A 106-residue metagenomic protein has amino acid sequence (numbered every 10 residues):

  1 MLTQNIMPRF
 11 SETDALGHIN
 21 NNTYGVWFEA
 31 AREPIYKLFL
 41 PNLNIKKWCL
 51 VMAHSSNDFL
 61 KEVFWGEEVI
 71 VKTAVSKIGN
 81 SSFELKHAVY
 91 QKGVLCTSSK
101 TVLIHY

Functional and structural regions predicted by a protein language model:
M1-H54: Hot-dog-fold acyl-thioester-processing enzymes
M1-Q4, H54, F59, V63-W65 (+1 more regions): HotDog/MaoC-like acyl-thioester-processing domains
